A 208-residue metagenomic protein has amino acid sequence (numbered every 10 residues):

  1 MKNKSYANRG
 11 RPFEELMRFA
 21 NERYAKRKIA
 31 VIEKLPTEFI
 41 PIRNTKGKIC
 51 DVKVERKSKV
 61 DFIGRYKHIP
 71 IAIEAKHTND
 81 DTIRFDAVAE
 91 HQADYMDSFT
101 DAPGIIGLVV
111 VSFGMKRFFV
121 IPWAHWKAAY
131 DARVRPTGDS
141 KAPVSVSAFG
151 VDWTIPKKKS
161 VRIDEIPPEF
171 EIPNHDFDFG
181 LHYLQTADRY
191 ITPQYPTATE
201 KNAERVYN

Functional and structural regions predicted by a protein language model:
M1-K53: Acidic-basic catalytic patches of nuclease active cores, encompassing PD-(D/E)XK and other metal-cofactor nuclease
G10, D51, D61, D139-S140: Cell-envelope/extracellular anchoring and linker segments
E55-K59, Y66-P70, A102-G104: Short connector loops at helix/strand junctions that flank enzyme active sites, especially segments positioning acidic
F62-G64, H68-D80: Conserved catalytic cores of phosphodiester-cleaving nucleases, focusing on short active-site segments
T78-F99: Mg2+/Mn2+-dependent nuclease catalytic core
D97-A129: Nucleic-acid nuclease catalytic cores
P122-W153: Short, electropositive alpha-helical surface patch
W153-N208: Charged phosphate-binding loop/patch that engages nucleotide di/tri-phosphates or the phosphate backbone of nucleic
